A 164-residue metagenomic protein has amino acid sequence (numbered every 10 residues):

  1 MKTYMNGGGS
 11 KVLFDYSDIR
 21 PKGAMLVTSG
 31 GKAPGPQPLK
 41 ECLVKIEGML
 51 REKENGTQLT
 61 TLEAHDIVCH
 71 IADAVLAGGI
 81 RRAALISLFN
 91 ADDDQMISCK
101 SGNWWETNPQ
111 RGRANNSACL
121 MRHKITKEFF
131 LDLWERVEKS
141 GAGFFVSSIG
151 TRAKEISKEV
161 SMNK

Functional and structural regions predicted by a protein language model:
M1-D18, M25-T28, K32-K164: Conserved catalytic cores of very large enzyme subunits
